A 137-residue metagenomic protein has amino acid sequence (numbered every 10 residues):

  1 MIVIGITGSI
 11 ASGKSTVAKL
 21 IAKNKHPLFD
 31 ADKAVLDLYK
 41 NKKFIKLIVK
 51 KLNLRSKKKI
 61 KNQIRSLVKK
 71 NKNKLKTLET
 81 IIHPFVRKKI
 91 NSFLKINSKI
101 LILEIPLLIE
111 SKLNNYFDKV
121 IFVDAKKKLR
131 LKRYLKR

Functional and structural regions predicted by a protein language model:
I4-I6: Hydrophobic anchor at the beta1->P-loop junction of P-loop NTPases
S9, I21: P-loop (Walker A) phosphate-binding loop of NTP-binding proteins
S12: ATP-binding Walker
S15: Walker A/P-loop
P27-K40: Short beta-strand-centered segment that lines the nucleotide-binding/catalytic pocket of NTP-utilizing
D32, L78, I102: Residue-level signal for inorganic ion chemistry
D37-S98: ATP-dependent small-molecule kinase phosphotransfer cores that center on conserved nucleotide phosphate-binding segments
K89-K95, I100-R133: ATP-dependent NMP and nucleoside kinases share a basic, alpha-helical "lid"
